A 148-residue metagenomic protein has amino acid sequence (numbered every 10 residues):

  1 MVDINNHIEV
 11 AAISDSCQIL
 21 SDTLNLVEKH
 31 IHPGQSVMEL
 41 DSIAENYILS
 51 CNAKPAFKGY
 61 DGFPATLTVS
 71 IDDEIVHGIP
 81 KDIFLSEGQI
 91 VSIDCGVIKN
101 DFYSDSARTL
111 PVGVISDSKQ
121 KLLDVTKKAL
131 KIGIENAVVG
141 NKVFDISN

Functional and structural regions predicted by a protein language model:
M1-N148: Active-site neighborhoods and metal-handling regions in enzymes and metal-associated proteins
